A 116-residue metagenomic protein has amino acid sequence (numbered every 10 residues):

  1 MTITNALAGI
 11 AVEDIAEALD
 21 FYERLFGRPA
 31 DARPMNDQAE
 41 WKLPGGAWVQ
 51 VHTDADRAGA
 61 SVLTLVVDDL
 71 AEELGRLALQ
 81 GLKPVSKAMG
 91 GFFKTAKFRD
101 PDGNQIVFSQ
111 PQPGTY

Functional and structural regions predicted by a protein language model:
M1-L19, G46, S61-L65, Q112-Y116: N-terminal beta-strand motif that seeds the catalytic metal site of vicinal oxygen chelate
N5-E13, A55-L79, K94-R99: Vicinal oxygen chelate
E13-F21, Q38, W48-Q50, K97: Secondary-structure boundary/capping motif
A18-E23, L77, G103: Conserved active-site tyrosine of GNAT-family acetyltransferases
R24-D31, G81-K83: Conserved acetyl-CoA-binding loop of GNAT-fold acetyltransferases
R28-S61, Q105-P111: Conserved short beta-strand elements that form part of the metal-binding/catalytic scaffold of enzyme active sites
L79-Y116: Vicinal oxygen chelate
